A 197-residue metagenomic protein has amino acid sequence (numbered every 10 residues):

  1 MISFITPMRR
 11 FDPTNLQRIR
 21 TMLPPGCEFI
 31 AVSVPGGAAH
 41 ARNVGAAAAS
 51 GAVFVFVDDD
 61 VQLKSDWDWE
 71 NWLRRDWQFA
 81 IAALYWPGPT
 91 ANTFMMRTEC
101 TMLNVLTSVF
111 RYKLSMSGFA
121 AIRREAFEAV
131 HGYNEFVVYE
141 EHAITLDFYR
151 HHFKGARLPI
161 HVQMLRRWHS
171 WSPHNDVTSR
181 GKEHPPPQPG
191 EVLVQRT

Functional and structural regions predicted by a protein language model:
R10-P24: Short, well-formed alpha-helical segments that are part of the catalytic scaffolds of diverse glycosyltransferases
P35-A48: Glycine-rich, basic loop-to-helix element that forms the pyrophosphate-binding segment of sugar-nucleotide handling
F54: Short aromatic/hydrophobic "clamp" motif used to bind/position activated sugar donors
D58-Q62: The conserved acidic donor/metal-binding loop of glycosyltransferases
D68-F94: Conserved donor NDP-sugar-binding/catalytic core segment of glycosyltransferases
P89-A91, N104-I122: A recurrent flexible, glycine/aromatic-enriched loop bordering the glycosyltransferase active site that acts as
V138-I144: Acidic donor-binding loop at a coil-to-helix junction in glycosyltransferase catalytic cores that engages
A156-T178: Active-site donor/metal-binding and catalytic loop motifs of nucleotide-sugar-dependent glycosylation enzymes
